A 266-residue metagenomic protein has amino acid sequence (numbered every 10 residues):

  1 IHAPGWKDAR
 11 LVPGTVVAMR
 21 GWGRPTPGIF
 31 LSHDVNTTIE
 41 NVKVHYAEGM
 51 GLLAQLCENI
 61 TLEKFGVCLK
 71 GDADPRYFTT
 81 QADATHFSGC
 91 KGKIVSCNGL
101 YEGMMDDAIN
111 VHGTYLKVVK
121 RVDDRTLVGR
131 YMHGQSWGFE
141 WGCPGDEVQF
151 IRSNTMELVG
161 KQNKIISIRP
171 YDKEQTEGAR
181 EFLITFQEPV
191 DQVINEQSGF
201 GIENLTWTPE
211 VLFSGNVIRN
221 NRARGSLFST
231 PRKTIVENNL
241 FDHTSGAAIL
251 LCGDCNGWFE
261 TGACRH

Functional and structural regions predicted by a protein language model:
I1-R10, T126-Y131, R169-N195: A generic structural motif
H2-W22, V190-T208: Surface-exposed interaction regions enriched in Ser/Thr/Asp/Glu that occur as long low-complexity tracts or repetitive
G21-V35, G49-C57, A84-C90, N204-L205 (+3 more regions): Extracellular beta-strand-rich solenoid/capping regions of secreted or surface-exposed proteins that bind or remodel
P25-G28, E48-L53, K70-D83, G92 (+5 more regions): Short glycine/acidic-rich loop motifs that flank beta-strands on beta-rich extracellular proteins
D34-T38, Q55-T61, C90-V95, P209-L212 (+2 more regions): Short "repeat-start/strand-capping" segments in structured domains, especially the N-termini of parallel beta-helix
Q55, N59-L100, N256-R265: Extended hydrophobic/aromatic segments used for targeting, binding, or gating
W137-E177: Ser/Thr/Gly-rich low-complexity blocks that favor extended beta-strand/coil architectures
